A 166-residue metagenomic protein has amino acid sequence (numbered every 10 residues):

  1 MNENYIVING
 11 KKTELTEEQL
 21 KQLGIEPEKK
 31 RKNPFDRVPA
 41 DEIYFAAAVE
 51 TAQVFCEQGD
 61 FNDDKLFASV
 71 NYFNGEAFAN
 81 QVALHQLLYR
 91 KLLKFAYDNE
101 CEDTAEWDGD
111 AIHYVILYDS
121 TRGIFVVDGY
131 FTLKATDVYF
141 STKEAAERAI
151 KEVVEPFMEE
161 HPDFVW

Functional and structural regions predicted by a protein language model:
M1-W166: Structural boundary micro-motifs
